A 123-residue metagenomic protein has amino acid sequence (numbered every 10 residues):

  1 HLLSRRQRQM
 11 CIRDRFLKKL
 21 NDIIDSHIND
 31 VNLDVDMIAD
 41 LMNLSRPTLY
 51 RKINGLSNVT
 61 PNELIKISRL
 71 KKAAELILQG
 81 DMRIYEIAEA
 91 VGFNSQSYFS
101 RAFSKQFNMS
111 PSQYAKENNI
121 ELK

Functional and structural regions predicted by a protein language model:
H1-R8, I12: Single conserved hydrophobic/aromatic residue that forms the stacking wall/gate of nucleotide- or nucleobase-binding
Q7, M37, R69: Ca2+-coordinating acidic residues in Ca2+-binding motifs
R13, I24-H27, T48, R101-A102 (+1 more regions): Recognition helices and adjacent regulatory flanks at domain boundaries
R15-K19: Thiotemplate assembly-line natural product biosynthesis machinery
N21-L33, I53, S57, A74-R83 (+2 more regions): Basic, amphipathic alpha-helical hairpins
V35-I65, A88-S110: Basic/polar phosphate-binding segments, predominantly the helix-turn-helix DNA-binding elements of transcriptional
G55-N94, K116-K123: Terminal helix-turn-helix DNA-binding modules in bacterial transcription factors
